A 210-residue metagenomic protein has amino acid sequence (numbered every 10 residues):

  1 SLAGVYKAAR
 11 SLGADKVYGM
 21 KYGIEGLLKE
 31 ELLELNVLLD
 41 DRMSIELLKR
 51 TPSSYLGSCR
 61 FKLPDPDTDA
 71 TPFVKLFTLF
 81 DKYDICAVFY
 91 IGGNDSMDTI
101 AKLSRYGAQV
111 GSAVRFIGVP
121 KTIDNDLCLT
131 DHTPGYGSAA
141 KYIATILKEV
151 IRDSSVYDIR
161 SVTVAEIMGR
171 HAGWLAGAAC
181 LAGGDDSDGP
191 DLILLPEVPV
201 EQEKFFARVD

Functional and structural regions predicted by a protein language model:
S1-E31: N-terminal phosphate-binding or glycine-rich loops at protein starts, especially the Walker A/P-loop of NTPases
S1-V5, L27-K29, T71-V74, N94-K102 (+3 more regions): Short glycine/serine/threonine-rich phosphate/pyrophosphate-binding segments that cradle anionic phosphate groups
R10-D15, Y22, G118-K121, S138-A144: Catalytic or ion-translocation cores adjacent to nucleophile or general acid/base/metal-coordination motifs in diverse
V17, L79, A87-G92, D98-A113 (+1 more regions): Accessory alpha-helical/coil subdomains and C-terminal extensions that flank or cap enzyme catalytic cores
M20-G26, R60-F61, G93-N94, K102 (+2 more regions): Short, ordered loop/turn segments at secondary-structure junctions
L27-C86, D95, I123, P134-G137 (+2 more regions): Glycine-rich oxoanion-binding loops at beta->alpha junctions
V119-H132, I159: Acidic/polar active-site rim loop that often engages polyanionic ligands
